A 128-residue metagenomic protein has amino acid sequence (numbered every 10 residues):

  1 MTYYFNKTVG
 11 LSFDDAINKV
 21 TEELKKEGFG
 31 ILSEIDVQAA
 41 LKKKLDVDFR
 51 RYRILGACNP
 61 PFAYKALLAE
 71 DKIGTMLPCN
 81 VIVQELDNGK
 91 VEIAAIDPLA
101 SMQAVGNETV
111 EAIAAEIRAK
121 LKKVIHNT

Functional and structural regions predicted by a protein language model:
M1-E27: Terminal, regulation- and interaction-focused segments at domain boundaries
M1-Y3, K25, V47-R50, L86: Short glycine-enriched loop/turn motifs at secondary-structure junctions
T21, Q38-A39, K122: Short glycine-/small-residue-rich flexible loop motifs, especially phosphate/cofactor-binding loops
K26, K43-K44, N127: Residues at alpha-helix termini
G30, D36-I82: Compact, glycine-rich, soluble single-domain proteins
I82-G106: Beta-strand/loop substructures that line and gate deep hydrophobic ligand-binding cavities in soluble
A104-T128: Well-ordered alpha/beta subsegment
